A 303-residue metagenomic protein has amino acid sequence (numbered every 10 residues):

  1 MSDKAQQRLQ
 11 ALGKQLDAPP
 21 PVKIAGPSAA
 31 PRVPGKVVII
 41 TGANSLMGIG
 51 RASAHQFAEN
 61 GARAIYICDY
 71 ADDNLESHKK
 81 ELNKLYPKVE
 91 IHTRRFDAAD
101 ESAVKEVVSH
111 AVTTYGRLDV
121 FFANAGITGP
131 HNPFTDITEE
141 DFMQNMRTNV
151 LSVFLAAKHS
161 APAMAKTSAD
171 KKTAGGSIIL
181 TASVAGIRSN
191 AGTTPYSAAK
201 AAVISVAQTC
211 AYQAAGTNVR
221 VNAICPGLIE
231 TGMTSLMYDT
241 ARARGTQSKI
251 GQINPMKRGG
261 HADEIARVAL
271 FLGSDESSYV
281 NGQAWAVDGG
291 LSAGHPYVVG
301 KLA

Functional and structural regions predicted by a protein language model:
Q6-D17, P21-S28, L270, N281-A303: Short C-terminal tail/terminal secondary-structure segment of NAD(P)H-dependent dehydrogenase/reductase domains
I24-Y66: Canonical Rossmann dinucleotide-binding motif of NAD(H)/NADP(H)-dependent dehydrogenases/reductases, specifically
N132-F134, E140-M143, I250: Substrate-binding pocket helix/loop in short-chain dehydrogenase/reductase
A157, A199, A207: Active-site helix of classical SDR
P162, Y212-Q213, S278: Alpha-helical segment proximal to the catalytic Tyr-Lys
S183: Residue(s) in the substrate-gating loop at a strand-loop-helix junction that position the organic substrate next
A215-R220, V280-G282: Short, small/polar-rich loop/turn modules that mediate ligand/substrate recognition or access, typified
